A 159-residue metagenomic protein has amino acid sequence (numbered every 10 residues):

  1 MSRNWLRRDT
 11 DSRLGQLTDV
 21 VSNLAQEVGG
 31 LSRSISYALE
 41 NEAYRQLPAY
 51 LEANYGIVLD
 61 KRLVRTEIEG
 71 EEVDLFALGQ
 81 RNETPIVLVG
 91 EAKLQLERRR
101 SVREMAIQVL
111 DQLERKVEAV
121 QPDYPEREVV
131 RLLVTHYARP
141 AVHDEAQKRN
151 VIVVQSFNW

Functional and structural regions predicted by a protein language model:
M1-G29: Nuclease-adjacent, charged terminal/linker segments that flank catalytic cores
N23-T66: Acidic-basic catalytic patches of nuclease active cores, encompassing PD-(D/E)XK and other metal-cofactor nuclease
L47, V73-A77, P85-R99, A106-V117: Conserved catalytic cores of phosphodiester-cleaving nucleases, focusing on short active-site segments
E52-N54, G79-E83, E118-P125: Alpha-helix termini
G56-E83: Active-site metal-binding core of divalent-cation-utilizing nuclease and nuclease-like domains
R100-R103, D144-E145: Short, well-ordered secondary-structure micro-motifs
P122-W159: Domain-level recognition of nuclease-like catalytic cores that cleave nucleotide substrates
